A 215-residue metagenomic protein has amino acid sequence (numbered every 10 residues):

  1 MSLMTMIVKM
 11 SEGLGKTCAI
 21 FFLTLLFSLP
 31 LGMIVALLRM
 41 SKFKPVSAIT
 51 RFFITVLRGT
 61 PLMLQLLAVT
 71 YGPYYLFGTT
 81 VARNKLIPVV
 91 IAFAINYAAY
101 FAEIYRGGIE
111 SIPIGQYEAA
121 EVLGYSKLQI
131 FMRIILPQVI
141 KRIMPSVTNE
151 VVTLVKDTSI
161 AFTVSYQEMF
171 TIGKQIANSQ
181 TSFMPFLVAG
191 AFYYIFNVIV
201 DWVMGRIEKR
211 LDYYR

Functional and structural regions predicted by a protein language model:
M1-R215: Transmembrane alpha-helices and adjacent helix-loop boundaries
